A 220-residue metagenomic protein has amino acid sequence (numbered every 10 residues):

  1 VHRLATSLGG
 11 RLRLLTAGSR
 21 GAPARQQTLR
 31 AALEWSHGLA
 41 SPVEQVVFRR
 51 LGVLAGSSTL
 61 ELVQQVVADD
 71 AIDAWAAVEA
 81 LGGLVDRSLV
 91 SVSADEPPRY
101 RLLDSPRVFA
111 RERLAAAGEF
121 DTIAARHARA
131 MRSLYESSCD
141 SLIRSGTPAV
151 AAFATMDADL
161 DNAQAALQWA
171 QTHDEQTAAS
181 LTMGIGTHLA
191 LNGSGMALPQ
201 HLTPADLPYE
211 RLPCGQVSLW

Functional and structural regions predicted by a protein language model:
V1-S194: Aliphatic-rich helical/repeat scaffold segments used for oligomerization and domain docking
D174-I185, G195-W220: Internal alpha-solenoid helical repeat scaffolds
